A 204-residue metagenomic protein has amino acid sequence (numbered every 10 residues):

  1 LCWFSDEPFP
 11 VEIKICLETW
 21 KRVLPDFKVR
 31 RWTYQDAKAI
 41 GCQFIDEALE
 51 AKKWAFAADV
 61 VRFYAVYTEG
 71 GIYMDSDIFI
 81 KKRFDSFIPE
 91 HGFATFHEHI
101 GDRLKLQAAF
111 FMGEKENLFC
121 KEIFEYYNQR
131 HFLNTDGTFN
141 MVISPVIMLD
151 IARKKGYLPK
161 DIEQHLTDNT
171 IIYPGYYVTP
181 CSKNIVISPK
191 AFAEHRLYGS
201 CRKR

Functional and structural regions predicted by a protein language model:
L1-A58, M74-R204: Glycosyltransferase-associated regions of secretory-pathway enzymes, highlighting luminal stem/catalytic domains
D59-G71: Small-residue hinge/turn detector
